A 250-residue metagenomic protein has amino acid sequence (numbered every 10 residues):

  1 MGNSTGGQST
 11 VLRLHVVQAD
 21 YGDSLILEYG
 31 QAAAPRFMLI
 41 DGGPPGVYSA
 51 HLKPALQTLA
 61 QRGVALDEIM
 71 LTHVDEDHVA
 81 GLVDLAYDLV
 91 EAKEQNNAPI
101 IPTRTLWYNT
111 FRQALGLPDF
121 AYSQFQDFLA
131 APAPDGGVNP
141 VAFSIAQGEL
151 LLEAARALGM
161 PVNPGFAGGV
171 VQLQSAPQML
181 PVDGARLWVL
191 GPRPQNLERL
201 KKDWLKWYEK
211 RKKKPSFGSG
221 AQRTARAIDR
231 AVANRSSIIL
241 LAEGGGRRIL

Functional and structural regions predicted by a protein language model:
G2-L12, D84-I249: Flexible, acidic/histidine-containing loops and adjacent segments that form or flank the divalent-metal
Q8-E68, A231-L250: Conserved beta-strand hairpin/beta-sheet module of binuclear metal-dependent hydrolase folds, prominently
Y21, G42, L71, A80 (+1 more regions): Short glycine-rich loop/turn motifs that provide flexible caps or phosphate-binding loops at active sites
P35-R36, S49-T105: Active-site metal-binding motif and surrounding structural segment of the metallo-beta-lactamase
G42-G43, T72-V74, N109-F111, P192: Active-site-proximal beta-strand/loop segments in catalytic clefts of secreted hydrolases
G46, V74-A80, Q113-L115, N196: Active-site environment of divalent metal-dependent phosphoester hydrolases
